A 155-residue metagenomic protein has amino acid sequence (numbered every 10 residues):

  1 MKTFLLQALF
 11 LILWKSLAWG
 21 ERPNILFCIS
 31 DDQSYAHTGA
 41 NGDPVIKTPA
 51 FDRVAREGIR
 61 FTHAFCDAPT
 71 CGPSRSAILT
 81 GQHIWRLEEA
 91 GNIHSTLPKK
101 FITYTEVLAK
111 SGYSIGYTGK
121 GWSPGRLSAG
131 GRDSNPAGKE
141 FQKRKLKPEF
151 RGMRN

Functional and structural regions predicted by a protein language model:
K2-F4, L17-N155: Formylglycine-dependent sulfatase
Q7-K15: Bacterial N-terminal signal peptides
